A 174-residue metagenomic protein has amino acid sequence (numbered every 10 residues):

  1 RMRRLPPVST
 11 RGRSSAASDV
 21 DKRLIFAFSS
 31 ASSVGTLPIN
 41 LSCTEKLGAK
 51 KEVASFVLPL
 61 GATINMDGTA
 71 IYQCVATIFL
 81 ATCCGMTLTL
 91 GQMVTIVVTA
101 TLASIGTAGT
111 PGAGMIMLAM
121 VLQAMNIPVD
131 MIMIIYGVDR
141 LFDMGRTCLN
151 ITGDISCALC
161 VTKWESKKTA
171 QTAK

Functional and structural regions predicted by a protein language model:
L5-D21: Short, small-residue-biased leader/transition segments that mark boundaries at the very start of proteins
P7-T10, A27, T44, C83 (+2 more regions): Short, flexible active-site loop motifs that bind/organize anionic cofactors or intermediates
S14, L60, I135-V138: Hydrophobic core positions of alpha-helical segments in small-molecule transporters and transporter systems
R23-Q73, V98-M115, L141-C157: Alpha-helical membrane segments and immediately flanking helix-loop junctions that form or couple to the substrate/ion
C74-K174: Transmembrane alpha-helical segments and their short flanking loops that form helix-hairpins/helix-helix interfaces
